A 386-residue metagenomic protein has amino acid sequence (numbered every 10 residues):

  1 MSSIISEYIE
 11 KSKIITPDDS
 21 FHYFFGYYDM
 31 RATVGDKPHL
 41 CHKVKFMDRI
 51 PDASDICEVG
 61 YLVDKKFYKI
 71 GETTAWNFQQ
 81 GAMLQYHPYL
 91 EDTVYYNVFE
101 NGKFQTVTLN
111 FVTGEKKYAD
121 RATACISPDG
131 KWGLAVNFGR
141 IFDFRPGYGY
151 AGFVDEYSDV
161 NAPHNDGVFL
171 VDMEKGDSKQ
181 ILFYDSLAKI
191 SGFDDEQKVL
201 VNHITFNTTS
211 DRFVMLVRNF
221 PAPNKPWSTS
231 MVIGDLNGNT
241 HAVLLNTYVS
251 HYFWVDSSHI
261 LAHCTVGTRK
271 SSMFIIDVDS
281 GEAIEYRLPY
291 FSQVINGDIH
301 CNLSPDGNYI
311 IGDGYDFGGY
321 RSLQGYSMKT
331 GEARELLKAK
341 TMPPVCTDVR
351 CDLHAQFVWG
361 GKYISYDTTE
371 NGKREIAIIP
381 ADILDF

Functional and structural regions predicted by a protein language model:
K13-C57: Beta-strand-rich domains and repeat architectures in extracellular enzymes and scaffolds, especially beta-propellers
D29-L40, W76-V94, A124-W132, V136 (+4 more regions): Blade-terminus and WD-like Trp-Asp/Gly-His loop motifs, strongest in beta-propeller folds
K43-D55, V136-N165, M215-W227, D313-Y320: Short, conserved, GDST-rich strand-edge loop motifs in beta-rich repeat architectures
I50-V59, G102-T108, D143-R145, N165-G167 (+4 more regions): Structural motif
A75-G167, Q180-E196: Asp-box/WD-like beta-propeller blade repeats and closely related beta-sheet repeat scaffolds
N246-S250, R287-H300, E332-H354: Conserved blade-ending motifs and adjacent loop-strand segments that build the rim/top face of beta-propeller domains
K270-S271, P289-E332: Loop/turn-rich, solvent-exposed surfaces of beta-rich toroidal or solenoidal domains
C351-F386: Blade-level signature of beta-propeller repeat domains, shared across WD40, Kelch, NHL, RCC1 and BNR/Asp-box propellers
